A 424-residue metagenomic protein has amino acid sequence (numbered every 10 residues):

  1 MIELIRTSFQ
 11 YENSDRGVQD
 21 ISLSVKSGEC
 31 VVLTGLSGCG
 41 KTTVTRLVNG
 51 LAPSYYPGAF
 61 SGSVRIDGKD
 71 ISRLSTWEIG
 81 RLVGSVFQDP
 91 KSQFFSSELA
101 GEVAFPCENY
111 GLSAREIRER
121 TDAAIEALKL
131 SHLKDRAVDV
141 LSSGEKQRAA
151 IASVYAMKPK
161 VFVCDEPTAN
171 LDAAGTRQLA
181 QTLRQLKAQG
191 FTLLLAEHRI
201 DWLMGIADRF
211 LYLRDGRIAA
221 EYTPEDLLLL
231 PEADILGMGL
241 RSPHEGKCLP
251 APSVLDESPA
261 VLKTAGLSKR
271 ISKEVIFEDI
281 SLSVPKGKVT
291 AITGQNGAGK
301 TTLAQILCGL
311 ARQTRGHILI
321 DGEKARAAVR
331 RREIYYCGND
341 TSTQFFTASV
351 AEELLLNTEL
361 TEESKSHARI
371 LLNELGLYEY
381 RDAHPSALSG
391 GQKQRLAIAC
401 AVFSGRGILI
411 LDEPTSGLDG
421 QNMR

Functional and structural regions predicted by a protein language model:
T34-L36, T293-Q295: The feature captures the beta-strand-to-loop junction immediately N-terminal to the Walker
N49, C308: Helix-to-loop junction immediately C-terminal to a conserved catalytic motif
P57-K69, G316-R330: Conserved ABC transporter NBD signature motif
R115-L133, E363-Y380: Conserved ABC ATPase "signature" region
A137-L141, E145, H384-L388, Q392: Conserved ABC ATPase signature
F162-D165, L409-D412: Catalytic Walker B motif of ABC-type/P-loop ATPase nucleotide-binding domains
E197-H198: H-loop/switch region of ABC-family ATPase nucleotide-binding domains
